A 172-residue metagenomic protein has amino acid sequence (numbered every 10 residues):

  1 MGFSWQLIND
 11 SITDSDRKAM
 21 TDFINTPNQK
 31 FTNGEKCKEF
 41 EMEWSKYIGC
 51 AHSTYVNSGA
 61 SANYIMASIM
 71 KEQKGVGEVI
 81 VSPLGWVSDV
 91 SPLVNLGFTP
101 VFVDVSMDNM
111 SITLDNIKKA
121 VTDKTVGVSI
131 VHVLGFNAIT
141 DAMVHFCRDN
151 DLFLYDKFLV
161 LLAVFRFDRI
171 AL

Functional and structural regions predicted by a protein language model:
M1-K30, E35: N-terminal "arm"/small-domain region of PLP-dependent enzymes with the aminotransferase-like
K30, E35-E78, P92-V94, F102-D104: Phosphate-binding glycine-rich loop
Y55-V56, V81, G127-I130: A short beta-strand submotif of the Rossmann-like class I SAM-dependent methyltransferase core that lines
I80, V101, L154-D156: Structural detector of well-ordered beta-strand residues that form the stable sheet scaffold of enzyme domains
L84-V90: Conserved coil-to-alpha-helix start sites within the AMP-binding
G97: Structured binding elements
D108-L172: Active-site phosphate-binding strand-loop segment of PLP-dependent enzymes
